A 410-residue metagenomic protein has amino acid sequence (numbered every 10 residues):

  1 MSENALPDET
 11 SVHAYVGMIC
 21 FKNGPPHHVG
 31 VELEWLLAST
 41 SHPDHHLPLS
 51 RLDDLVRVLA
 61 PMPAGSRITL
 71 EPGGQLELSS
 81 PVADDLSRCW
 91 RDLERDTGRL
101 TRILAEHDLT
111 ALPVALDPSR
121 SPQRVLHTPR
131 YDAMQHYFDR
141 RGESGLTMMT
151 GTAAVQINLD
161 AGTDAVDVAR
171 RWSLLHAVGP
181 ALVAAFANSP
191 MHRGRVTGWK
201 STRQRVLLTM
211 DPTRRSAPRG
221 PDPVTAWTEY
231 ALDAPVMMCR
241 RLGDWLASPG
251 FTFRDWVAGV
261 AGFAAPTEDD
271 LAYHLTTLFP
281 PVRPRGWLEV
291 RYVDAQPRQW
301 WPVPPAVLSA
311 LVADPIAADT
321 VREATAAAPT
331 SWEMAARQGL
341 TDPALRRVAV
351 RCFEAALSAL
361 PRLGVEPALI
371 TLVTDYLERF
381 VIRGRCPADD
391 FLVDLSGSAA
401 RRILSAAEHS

Functional and structural regions predicted by a protein language model:
M1-E143, G151, A187, G286 (+5 more regions): Terminal catalytic/cofactor-binding subdomain
M1-P7, P25-H28, H42-H46, A217-P221 (+4 more regions): Short, exposed beta-strand "edge-strand" segments with a Pro/Gly-rich flavor and a Y/T-containing core
W35, P43, V168, W172 (+8 more regions): Tryptophan-centered motif/residue detector
L37-T40, S80-V82, L159-T163, Y292-D294: Short beta-strand-to-loop capping motifs
S41, G162-D164, A181, Q296 (+1 more regions): A very general structural signal that marks isolated residues within well-ordered alpha-helical segments
L112-G142, M148-A153, N158-R283: Loop-rich catalytic cores of soluble enzymes, especially ATP-dependent carboxylate-amine ligases and other
G250-T330: Long, well-ordered mid-to-C-terminal structural blocks that present hydrophobic/aromatic surfaces
